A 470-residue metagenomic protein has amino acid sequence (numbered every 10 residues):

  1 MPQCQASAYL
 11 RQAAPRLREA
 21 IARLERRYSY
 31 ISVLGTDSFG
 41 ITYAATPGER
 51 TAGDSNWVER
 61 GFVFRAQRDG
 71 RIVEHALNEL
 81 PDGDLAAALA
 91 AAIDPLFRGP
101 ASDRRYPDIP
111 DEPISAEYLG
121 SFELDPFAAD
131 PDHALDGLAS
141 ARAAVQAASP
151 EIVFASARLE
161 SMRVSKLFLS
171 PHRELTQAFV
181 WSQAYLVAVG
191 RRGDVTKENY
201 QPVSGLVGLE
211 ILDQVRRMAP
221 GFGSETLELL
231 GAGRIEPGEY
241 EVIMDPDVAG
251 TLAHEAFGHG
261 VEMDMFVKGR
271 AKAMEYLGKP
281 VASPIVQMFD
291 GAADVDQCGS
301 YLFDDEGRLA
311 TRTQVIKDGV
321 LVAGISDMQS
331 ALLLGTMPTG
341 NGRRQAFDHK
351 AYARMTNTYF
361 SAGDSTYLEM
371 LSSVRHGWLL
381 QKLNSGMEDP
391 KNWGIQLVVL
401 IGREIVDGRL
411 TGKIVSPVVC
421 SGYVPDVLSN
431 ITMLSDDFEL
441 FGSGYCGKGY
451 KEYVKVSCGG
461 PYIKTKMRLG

Functional and structural regions predicted by a protein language model:
M1-G470: N-terminal small-residue-enriched
